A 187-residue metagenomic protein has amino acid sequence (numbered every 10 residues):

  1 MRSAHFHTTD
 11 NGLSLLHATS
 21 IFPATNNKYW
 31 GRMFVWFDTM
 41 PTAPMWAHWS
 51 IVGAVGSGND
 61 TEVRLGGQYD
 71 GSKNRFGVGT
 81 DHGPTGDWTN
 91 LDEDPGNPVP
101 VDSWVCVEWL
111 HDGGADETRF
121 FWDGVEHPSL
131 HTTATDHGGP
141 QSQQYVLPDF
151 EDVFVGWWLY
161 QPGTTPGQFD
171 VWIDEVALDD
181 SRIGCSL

Functional and structural regions predicted by a protein language model:
M1-L15, N74-V78: Short carbohydrate-recognition loop motifs
G12-N27, E93-G96: Short surface loop/edge beta-strand patches of beta-sandwich-type extracellular domains that form ligand-contact sites
P23-T39: A carbohydrate-recognition surface predominantly in extracellular/luminal proteins
M33, V107, V171-S181: Extracellular beta-strand elements of beta-rich domains used for carbohydrate recognition/degradation or cell-matrix
A47-H82: Glycan-recognition/cleft segments
T80-C106: Short, aromatic/His-centered strand-loop micro-motif at the edge of beta-sheets
S103-R119: Localized edge beta-strand/strand-to-loop motifs within extracellular or lumenal beta-rich domains
H131-V171: Flexible glycan-contacting loops in extracellular carbohydrate-active proteins
